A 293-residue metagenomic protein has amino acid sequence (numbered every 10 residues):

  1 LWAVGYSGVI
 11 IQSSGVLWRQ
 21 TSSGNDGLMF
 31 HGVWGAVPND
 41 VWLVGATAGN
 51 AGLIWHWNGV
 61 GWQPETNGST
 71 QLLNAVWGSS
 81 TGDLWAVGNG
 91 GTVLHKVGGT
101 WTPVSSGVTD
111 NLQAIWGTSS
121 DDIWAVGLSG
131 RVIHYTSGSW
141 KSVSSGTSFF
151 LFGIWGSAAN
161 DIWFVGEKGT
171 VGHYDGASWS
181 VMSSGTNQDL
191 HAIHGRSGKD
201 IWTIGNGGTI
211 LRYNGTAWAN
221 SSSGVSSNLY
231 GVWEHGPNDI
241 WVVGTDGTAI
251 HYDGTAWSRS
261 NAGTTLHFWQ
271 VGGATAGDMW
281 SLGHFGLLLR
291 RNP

Functional and structural regions predicted by a protein language model:
L1-P293: Residue-level hotspots at or immediately adjacent to binding/recognition sites across diverse folds
